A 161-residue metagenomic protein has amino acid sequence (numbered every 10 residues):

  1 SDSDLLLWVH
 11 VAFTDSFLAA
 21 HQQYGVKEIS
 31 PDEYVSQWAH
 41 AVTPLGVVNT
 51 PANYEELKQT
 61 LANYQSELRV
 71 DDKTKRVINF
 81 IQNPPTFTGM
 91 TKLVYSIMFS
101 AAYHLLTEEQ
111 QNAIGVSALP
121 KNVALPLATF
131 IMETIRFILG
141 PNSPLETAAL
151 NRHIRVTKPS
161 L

Functional and structural regions predicted by a protein language model:
S1-W8, T14-L161: Mature, function-bearing regions of proteins
